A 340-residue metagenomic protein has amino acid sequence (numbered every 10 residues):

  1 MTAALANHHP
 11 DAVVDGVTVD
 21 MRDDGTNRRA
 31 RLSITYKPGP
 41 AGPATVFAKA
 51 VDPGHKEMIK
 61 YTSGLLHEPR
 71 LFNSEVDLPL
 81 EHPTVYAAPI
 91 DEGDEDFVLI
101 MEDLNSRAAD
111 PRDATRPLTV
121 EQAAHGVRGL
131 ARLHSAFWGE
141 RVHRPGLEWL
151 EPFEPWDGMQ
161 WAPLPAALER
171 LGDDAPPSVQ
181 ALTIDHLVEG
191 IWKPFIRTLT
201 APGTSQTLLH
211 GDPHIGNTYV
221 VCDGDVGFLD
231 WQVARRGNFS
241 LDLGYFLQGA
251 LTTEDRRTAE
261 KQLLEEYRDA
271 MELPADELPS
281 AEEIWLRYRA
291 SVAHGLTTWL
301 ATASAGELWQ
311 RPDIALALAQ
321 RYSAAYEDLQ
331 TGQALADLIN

Functional and structural regions predicted by a protein language model:
M1-D96, V221-V226, L335-N340: Conserved NTP-binding catalytic cores of kinases and kinase-like/nucleotidyltransferase enzymes across multiple kinase
D23-Y36, F47, W192-F239: Active-site acidic catalytic loop and adjacent metal/ATP-binding pocket of ATP-dependent phosphoryl transfer enzymes
R70, V233, S240-A275, V292-D313: Active-site activation/catalytic loop segments of kinase-like enzymes and analogous catalytic loops in related
Y86-D91, S106-R112: A short, charged helix-loop
L99-R107: Short pocket-lining segment of the protein kinase catalytic domain that shapes the ATP-binding cleft
A109-H210, C222, S323, L329 (+1 more regions): ATP-dependent phospho-/nucleotidyl transfer catalytic cores
D276-S291, Y322: All-alpha amphipathic helical-bundle segments outside canonical DNA-binding/catalytic cores that form hydrophobic
V292-N340: ATP/Mg2+ or Mg2+-diphosphate-binding catalytic cores that bind nucleotide phosphates or diphosphates via glycine-rich
